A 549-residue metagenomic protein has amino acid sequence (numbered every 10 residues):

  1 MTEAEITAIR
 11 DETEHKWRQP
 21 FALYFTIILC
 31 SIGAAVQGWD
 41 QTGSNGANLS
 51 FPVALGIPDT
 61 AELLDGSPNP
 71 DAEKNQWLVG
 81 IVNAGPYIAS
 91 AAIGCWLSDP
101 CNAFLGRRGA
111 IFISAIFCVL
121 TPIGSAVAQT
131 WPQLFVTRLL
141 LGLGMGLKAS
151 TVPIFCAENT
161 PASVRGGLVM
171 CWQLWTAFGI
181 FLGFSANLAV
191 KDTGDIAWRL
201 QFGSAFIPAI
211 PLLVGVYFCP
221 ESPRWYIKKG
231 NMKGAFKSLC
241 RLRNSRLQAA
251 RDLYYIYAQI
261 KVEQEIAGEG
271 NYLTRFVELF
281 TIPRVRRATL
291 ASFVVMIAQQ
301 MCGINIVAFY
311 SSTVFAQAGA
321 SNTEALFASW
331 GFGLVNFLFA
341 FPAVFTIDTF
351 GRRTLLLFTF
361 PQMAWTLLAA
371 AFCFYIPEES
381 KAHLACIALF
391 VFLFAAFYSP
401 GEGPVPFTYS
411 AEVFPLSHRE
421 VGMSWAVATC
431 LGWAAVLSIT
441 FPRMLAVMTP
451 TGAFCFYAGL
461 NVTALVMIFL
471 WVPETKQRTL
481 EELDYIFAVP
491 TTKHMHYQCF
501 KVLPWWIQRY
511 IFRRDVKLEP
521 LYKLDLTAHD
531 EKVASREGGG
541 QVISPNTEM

Functional and structural regions predicted by a protein language model:
M1-R241, K261-M549: Alpha-helical transmembrane bundle of multi-pass membrane proteins
R243-R246: Short helix/loop segments within enzyme catalytic domains that coordinate or immediately flank catalytic cofactors
A249-K261: Short, well-structured alpha-helical segments
